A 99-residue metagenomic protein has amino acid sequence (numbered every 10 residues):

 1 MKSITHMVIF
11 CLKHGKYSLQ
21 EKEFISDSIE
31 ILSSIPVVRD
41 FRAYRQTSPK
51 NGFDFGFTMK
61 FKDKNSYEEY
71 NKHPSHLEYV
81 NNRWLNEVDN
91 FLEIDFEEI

Functional and structural regions predicted by a protein language model:
M1-D54, K62-K72, D95-I99: Short S/T/G/P-rich N-terminal loop/turn motif that feeds into the first structured element of a domain
K60-I94: An amphipathic, aromatic/His-enriched active-site/gating alpha helix that lines ligand/cofactor pockets
